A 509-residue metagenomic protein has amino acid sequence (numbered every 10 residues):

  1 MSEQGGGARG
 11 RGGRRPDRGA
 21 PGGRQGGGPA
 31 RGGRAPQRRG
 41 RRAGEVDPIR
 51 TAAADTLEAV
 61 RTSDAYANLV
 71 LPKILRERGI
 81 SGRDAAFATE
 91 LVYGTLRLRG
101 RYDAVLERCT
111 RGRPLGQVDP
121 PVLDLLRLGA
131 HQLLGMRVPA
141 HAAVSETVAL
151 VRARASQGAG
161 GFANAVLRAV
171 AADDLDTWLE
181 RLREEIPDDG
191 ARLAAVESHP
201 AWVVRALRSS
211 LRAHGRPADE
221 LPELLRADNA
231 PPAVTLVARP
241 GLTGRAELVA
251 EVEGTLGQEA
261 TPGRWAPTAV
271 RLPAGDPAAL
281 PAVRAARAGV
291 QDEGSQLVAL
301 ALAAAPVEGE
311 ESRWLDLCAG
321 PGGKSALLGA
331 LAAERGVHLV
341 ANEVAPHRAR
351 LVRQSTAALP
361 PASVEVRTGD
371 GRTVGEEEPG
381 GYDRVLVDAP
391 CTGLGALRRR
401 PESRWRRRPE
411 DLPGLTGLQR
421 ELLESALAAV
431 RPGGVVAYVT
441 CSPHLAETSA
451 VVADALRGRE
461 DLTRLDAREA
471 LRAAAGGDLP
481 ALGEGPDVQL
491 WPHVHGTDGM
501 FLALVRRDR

Functional and structural regions predicted by a protein language model:
M1-R509: S-adenosylmethionine
